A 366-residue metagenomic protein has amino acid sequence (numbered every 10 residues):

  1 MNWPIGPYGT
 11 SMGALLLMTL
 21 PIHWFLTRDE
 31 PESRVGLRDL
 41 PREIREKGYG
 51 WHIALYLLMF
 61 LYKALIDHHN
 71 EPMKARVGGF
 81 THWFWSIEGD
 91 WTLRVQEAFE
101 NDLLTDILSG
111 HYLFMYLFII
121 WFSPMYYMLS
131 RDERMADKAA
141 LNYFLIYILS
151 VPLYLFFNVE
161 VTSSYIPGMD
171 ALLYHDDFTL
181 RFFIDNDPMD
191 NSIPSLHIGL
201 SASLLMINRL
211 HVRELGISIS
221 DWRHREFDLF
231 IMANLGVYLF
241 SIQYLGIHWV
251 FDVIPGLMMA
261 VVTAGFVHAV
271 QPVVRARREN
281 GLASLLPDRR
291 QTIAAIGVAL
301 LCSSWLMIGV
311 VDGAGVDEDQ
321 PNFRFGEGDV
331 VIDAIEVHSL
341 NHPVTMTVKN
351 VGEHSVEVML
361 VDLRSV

Functional and structural regions predicted by a protein language model:
M1-F157, D177-F182, V212-Y244, V250 (+4 more regions): Terminal transmembrane helix and immediately flanking juxtamembrane interfaces of multi-pass membrane proteins
P152-S220: Membrane-interfacial catalytic/cofactor-binding modules of polytopic membrane enzymes
